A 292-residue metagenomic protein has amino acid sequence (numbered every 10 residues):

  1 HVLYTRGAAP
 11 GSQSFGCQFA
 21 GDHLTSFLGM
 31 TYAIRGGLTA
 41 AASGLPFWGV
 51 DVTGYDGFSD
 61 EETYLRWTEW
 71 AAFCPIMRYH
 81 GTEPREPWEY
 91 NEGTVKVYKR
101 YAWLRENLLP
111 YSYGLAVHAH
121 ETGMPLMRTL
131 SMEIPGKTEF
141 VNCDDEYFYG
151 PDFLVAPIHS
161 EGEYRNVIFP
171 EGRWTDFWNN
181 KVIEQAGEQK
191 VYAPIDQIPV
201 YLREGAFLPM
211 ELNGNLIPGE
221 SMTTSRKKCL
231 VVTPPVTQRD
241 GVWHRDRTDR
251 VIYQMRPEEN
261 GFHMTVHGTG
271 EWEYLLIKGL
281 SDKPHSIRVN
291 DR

Functional and structural regions predicted by a protein language model:
H1-D196: Catalytic-domain carbohydrate-binding cleft regions of carbohydrate-active enzymes
A116-A119, W243-R245, V289-N290: N-terminal, helix-rich and Lys/Arg-enriched segments in bacterial and organellar proteins
I168-N179, I277-D291: Solvent-exposed beta-hairpin/edge-strand motifs
Q197, L202-S286: Accessory, solvent-exposed terminal regions and/or long lumenal/extracellular loops of proteins
